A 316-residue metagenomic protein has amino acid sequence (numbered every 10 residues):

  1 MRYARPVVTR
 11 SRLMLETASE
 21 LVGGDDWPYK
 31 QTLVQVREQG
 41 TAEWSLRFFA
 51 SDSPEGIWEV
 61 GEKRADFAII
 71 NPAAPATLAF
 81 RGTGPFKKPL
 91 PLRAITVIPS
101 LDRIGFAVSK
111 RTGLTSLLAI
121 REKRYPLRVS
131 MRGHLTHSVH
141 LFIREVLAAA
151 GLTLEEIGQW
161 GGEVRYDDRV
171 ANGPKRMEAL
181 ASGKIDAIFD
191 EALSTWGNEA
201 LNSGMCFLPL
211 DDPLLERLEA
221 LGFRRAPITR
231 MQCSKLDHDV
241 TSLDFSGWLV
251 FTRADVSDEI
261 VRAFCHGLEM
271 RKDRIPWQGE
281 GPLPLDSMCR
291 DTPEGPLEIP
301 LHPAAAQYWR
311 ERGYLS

Functional and structural regions predicted by a protein language model:
M1-E38, E43-R47, S51, D102-R176 (+3 more regions): Bilobed "Venus flytrap"/periplasmic-binding protein-like clamshell domains and structurally analogous long
R5, T9, L13, T17 (+4 more regions): An extracytoplasmic/periplasmic, membrane-proximal ligand-sensing/linker region
T32-K87, G173-E178, E191-N202: Pocket-flanking alpha-helical
D66-I70, A107, V129-M131, A187-D190: Structural recognition of the beta-strand scaffold that forms the well-ordered cores of secreted hydrolase catalytic
I70-G82, S100-V108, G113: Long, hydrophobic/aromatic-enriched structural stretches that serve as scaffold segments
P72-A74, G82-T83, L152-F251, D255: Pocket-lining segment of extracytoplasmic ligand-binding domains
K87-I104, C233-S242: A structural signal for short loop-to-beta-strand junctions that line the ligand-binding cleft of periplasmic/secreted
A119-V146, R225-P293: Ligand-binding clefts/hinges and TM-proximal coupling segments of bilobed small-molecule sensing domains
